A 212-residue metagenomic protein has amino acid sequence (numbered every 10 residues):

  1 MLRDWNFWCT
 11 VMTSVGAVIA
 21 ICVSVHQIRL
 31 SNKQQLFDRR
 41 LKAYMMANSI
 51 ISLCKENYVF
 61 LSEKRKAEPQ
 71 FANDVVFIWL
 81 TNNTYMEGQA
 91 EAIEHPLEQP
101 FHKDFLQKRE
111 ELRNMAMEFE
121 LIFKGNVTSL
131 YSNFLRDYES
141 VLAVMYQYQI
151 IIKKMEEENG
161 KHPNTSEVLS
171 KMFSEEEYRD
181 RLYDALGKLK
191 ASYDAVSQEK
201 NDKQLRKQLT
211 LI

Functional and structural regions predicted by a protein language model:
M1-D38: Membrane-embedded hydrophobic alpha-helical segments
M1-V11, V15, S49, L53-K66 (+5 more regions): Terminal, low-complexity, charged helical segments
S14-A17, E56, L186, I212: Structured catalytic/translocation cores of nucleotide/phosphate-coupled proteins
I21-S31, N57-F60, K64-A67, V144-I151: Transmembrane helix-loop junctions and nearby membrane-interface residues
I28, I51, L186: Short amphipathic alpha-helical/adjacent loop interface patches that line ligand and macromolecule-binding sites
N32-V75: Amphipathic, membrane-active segments
I78-I212: An amphipathic alpha-helical interaction surface
